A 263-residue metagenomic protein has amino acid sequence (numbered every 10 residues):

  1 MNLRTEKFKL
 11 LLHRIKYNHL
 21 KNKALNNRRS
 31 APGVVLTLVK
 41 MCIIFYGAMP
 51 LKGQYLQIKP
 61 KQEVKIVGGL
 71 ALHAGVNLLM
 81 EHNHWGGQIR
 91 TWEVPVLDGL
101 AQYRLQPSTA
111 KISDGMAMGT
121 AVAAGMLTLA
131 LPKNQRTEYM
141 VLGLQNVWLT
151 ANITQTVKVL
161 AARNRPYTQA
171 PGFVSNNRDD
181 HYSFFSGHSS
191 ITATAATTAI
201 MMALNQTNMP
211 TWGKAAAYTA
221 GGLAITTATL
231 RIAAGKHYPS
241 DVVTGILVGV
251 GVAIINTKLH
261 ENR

Functional and structural regions predicted by a protein language model:
M1-L56: Bacterial Sec-dependent N-terminal signal peptides
G33, P60, V64, P107 (+3 more regions): Membrane-water interface of alpha-helical transmembrane segments
Q54-A121, L160-N176: N-terminal transmembrane-helix/juxtamembrane module of multi-pass inner/ER membrane proteins
V67-V76, G115-M126, L144-T156, S190-A196 (+2 more regions): Membrane-active amphipathic alpha-helices enriched in small hydrophobic residues
N77, E81, L127, T154-A162 (+4 more regions): Membrane-water interface at transmembrane helix exits
H82-G86, P132-R136, A162-A170, K236-S240 (+1 more regions): Transmembrane helix-loop junctions in multipass membrane proteins, especially transporters and channels
L131-A151: Interfacial segments of alpha-helical transmembrane regions
P171-R263: Membrane-embedded catalytic cores of phosphoryl/pyrophosphoryl-handling enzymes
